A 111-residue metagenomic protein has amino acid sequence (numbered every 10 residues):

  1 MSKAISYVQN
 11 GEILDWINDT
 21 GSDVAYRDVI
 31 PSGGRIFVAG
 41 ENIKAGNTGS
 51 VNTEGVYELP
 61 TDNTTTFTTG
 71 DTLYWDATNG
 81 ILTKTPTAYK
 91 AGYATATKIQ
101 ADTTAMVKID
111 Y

Functional and structural regions predicted by a protein language model:
M1-Y111: Surface-exposed, low-hydrophobicity beta-strand/loop segments enriched in small/polar/acidic residues
